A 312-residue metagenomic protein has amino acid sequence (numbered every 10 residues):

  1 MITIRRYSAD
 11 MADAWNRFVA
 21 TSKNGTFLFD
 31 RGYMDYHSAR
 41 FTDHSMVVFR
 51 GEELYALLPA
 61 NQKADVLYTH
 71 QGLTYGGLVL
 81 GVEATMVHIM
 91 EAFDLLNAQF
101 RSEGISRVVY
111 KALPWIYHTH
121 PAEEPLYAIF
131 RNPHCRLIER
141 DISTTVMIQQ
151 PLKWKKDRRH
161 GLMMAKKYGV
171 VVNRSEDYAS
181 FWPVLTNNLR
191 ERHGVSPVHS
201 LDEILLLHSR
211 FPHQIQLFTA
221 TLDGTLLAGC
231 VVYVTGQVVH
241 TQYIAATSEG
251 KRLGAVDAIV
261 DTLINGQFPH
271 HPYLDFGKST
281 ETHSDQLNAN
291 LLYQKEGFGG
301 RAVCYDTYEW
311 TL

Functional and structural regions predicted by a protein language model:
I2-G51, Y55-V66, P114-G250: A conserved beta-strand-loop-helix scaffold within acyl/acetyltransferase catalytic domains
F41-D43, S102-I105, P269-H271: Short, high-confidence coil segments that cap the C-terminus of an alpha-helix and link into the following beta-strand
L57-L58, L73, V79, T85 (+2 more regions): Aromatic (often tryptophan-rich) hydrophobic motifs at membrane interfaces
K63-V79: A short glycine/small-residue-enriched secondary-structure motif
F93-D94, R101, I116: Long, mid-chain structured domain cores
Q99, I105, H134-R136: Conserved alpha/beta cores of soluble small-molecule-handling proteins
I105-L113: Divalent metal-dependent hydrolysis catalytic cores, especially in the metallo-beta-lactamase
A112-W115, K278-S279: Short, well-ordered beta-to-alpha junction loops that form the rim of enzyme active sites and present histidine/acidic
